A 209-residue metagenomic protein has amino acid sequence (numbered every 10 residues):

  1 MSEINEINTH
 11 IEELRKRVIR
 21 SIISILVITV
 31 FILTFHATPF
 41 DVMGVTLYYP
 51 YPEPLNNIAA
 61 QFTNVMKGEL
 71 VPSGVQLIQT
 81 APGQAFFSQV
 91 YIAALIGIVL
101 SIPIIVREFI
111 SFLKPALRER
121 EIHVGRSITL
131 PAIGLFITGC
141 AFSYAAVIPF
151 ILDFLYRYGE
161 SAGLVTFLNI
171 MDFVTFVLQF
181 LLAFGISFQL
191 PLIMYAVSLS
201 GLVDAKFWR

Functional and structural regions predicted by a protein language model:
M1-R209: Membrane topogenic/interface segments and analogous intrinsically disordered interaction regions
